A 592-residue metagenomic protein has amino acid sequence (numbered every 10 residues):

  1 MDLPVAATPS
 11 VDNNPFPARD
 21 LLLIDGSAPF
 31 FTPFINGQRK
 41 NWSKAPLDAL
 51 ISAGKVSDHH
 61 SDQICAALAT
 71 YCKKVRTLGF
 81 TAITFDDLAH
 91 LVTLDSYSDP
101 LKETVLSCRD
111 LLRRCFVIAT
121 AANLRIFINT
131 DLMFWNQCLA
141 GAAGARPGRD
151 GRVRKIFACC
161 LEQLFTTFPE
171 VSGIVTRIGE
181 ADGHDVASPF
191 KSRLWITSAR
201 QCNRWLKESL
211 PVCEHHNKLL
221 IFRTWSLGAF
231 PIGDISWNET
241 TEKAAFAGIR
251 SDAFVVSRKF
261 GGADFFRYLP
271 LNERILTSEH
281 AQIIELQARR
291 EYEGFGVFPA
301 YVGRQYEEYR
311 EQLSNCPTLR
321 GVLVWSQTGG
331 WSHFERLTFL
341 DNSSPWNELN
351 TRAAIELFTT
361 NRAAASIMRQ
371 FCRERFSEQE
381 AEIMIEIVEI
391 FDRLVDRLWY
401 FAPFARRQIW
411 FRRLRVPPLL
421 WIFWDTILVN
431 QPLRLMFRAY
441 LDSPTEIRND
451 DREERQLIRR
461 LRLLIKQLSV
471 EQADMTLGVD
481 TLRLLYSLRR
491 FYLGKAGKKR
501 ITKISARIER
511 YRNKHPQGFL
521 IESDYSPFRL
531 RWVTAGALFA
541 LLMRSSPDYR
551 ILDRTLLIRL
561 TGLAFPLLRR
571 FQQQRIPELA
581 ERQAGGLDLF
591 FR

Functional and structural regions predicted by a protein language model:
M1-G179, H184, E214: Feature activates predominantly on carbohydrate-active enzymes
D2-I24, F30-F31, I64-C65, T166 (+1 more regions): Substrate-binding groove of N-acetylhexosamine-processing glycoside hydrolases
G54, S98, A143, S192 (+3 more regions): Generic signal for short, ordered secondary-structure residues within or immediately flanking folded domains
V56, P100, V117, A145-I156 (+4 more regions): Alpha-helix capping and helix-coil boundary motifs
L94-K102, A142-P147, H184-R200, A229-E239 (+1 more regions): Short, flexible/disordered intra-domain loops and linkers
